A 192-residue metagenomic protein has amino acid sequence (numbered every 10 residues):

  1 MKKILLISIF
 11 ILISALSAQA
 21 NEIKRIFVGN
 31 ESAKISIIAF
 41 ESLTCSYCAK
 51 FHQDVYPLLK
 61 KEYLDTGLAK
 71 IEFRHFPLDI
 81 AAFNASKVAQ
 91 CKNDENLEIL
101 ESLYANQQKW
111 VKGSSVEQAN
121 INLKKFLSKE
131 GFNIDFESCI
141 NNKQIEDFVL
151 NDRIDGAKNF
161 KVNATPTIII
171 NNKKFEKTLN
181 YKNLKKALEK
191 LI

Functional and structural regions predicted by a protein language model:
I4-S14: Sec-dependent N-terminal signal peptides
A20-I35: A short beta-strand-turn-helix
A33, S46-C48: Start-of-domain marker
S36-A39, K70-F73, T167-I169: Soluble periplasmic/extracytoplasmic beta-strand elements of cell-envelope proteins
E41-L43, K50-S128: Structural alpha/beta surface segment adjacent to cysteine/selenocysteine redox centers across thiol/disulfide enzymes
S42, Y56, K125-I192: C-terminal cap of thioredoxin/glutaredoxin-like
